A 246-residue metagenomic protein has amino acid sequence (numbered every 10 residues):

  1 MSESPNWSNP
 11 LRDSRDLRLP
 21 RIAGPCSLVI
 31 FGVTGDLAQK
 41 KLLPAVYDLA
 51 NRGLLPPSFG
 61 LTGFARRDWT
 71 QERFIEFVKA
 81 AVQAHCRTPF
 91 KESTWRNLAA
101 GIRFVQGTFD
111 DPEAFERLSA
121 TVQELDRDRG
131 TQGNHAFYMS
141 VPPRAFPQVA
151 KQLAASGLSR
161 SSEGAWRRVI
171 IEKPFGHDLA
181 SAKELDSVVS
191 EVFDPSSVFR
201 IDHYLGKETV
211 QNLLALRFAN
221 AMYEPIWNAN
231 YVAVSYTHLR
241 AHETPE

Functional and structural regions predicted by a protein language model:
E3-D13, D68, E163, Y204: Catalytic cores of eukaryotic secretory-pathway lumenal/extracellular enzymes that build and remodel glycoconjugates
P10-P25: A short, basic/flexible loop-to-alpha-helix module at the beginning of a structural domain
T34: N-terminal Rossmann NAD(P)H-binding glycine-rich loop of SDR-like oxidoreductase domains
K40-R52: Histidine-anchored nucleotide/phosphate-binding helix
L55-A100: Glycine-rich phosphate-binding loop and adjoining beta1-alpha1-beta2 segment of Rossmann-like nucleotide-binding folds
C86-Q132, A154, L158: A structured beta-alpha segment of the ubiquitous adenosine-cofactor-binding alpha/beta core
Q148, S156-R167, F175-P195: Rossmann-fold NAD(P)-binding glycine/threonine-rich loop
T237-E246: Conserved small/polar residues in nucleotide/adenosyl-binding loops
